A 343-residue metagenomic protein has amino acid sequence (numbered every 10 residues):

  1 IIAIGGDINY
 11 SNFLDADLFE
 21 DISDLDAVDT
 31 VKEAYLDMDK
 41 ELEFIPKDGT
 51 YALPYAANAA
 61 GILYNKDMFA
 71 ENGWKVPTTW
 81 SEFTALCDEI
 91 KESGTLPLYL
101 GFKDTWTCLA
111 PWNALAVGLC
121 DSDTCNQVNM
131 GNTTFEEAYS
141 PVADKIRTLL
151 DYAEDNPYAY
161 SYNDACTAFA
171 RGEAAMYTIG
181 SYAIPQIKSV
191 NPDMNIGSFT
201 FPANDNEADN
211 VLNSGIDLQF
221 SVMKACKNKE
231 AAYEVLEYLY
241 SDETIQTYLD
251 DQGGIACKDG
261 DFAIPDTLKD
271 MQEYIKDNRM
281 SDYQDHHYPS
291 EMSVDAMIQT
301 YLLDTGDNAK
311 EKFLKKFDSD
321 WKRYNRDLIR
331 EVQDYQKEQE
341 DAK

Functional and structural regions predicted by a protein language model:
G5-A60, T84, I90, A110-N113 (+1 more regions): Hinge/lid segment of periplasmic solute-binding proteins
S11, L18-D21, R171, Y182-Q186 (+2 more regions): Mature extracytoplasmic/periplasmic domains
D21-Y35, L119-P141, S189-V190, A203-V211 (+2 more regions): Short, solvent-exposed loop/beta-turn-alpha elements that line the ligand-binding surface or hinge of extracytoplasmic
D29-D67, L96-L100, A208-L212, R279-H286: A structural signal for short loop-to-beta-strand junctions that line the ligand-binding cleft of periplasmic/secreted
I45-Y55, A60, T84-G131, A174: Extracytoplasmic/periplasmic solute-binding protein
D48, E71-N72, D144, D151 (+1 more regions): Extracytoplasmic/periplasmic substrate-recognition and gating elements
A70, N278-K343: Conserved C-terminal helix/tail region of periplasmic/extracytoplasmic solute-binding proteins
C87-E89, V128-Y158: Glycine-centered hinge/linker elements that transmit conformational signals in sensory and ligand-binding systems
